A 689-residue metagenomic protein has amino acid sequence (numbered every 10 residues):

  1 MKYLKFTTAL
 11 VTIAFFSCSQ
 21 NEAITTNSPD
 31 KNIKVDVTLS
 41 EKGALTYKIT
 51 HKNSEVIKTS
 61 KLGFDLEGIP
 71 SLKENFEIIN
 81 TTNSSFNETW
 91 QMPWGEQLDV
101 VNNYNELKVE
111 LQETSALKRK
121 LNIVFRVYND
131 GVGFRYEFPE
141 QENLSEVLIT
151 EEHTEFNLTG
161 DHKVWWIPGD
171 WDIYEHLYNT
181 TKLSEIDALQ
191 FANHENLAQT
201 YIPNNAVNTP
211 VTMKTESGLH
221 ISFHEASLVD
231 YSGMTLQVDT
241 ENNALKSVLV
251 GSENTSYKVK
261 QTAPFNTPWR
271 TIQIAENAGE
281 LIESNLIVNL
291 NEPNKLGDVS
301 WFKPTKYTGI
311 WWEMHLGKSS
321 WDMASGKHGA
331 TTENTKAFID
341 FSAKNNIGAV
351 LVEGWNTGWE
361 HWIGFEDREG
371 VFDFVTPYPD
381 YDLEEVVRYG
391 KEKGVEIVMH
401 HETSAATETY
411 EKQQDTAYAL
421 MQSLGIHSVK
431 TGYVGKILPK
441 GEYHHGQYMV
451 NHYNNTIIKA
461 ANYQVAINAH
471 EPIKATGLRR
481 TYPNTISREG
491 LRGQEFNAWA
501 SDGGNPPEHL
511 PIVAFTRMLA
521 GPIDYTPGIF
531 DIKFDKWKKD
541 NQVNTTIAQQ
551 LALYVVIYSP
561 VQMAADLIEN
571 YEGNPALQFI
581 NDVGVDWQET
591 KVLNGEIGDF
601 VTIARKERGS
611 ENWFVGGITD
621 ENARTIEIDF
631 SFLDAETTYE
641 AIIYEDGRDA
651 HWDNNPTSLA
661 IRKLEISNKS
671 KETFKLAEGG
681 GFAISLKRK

Functional and structural regions predicted by a protein language model:
M1-T25: Bacterial Sec-dependent N-terminal signal peptides
A23-L296, S658: N-terminal accessory beta-strand-rich subdomains and adjacent acidic, glycine-rich linkers that precede catalytic cores
V109, D566-F614, H651-N655: Glycan-recognition and catalytic regions of carbohydrate-active enzymes
Y136, S342, I467, V556 (+1 more regions): Conserved, mostly hydrophobic/aromatic
K258-F341, N345, A349: An acidic-aromatic substrate-binding cleft motif
G354-W537, N541-Q542, T546: Aromatic- and carboxylate-enriched substrate-binding clefts and catalytic-loop regions of carbohydrate-active enzymes
I597-T637, F682-S685: Carbohydrate-binding surface patches
K663-K689: C-terminal beta-strand-rich structural cap/linker in extracellular carbohydrate-active enzymes
